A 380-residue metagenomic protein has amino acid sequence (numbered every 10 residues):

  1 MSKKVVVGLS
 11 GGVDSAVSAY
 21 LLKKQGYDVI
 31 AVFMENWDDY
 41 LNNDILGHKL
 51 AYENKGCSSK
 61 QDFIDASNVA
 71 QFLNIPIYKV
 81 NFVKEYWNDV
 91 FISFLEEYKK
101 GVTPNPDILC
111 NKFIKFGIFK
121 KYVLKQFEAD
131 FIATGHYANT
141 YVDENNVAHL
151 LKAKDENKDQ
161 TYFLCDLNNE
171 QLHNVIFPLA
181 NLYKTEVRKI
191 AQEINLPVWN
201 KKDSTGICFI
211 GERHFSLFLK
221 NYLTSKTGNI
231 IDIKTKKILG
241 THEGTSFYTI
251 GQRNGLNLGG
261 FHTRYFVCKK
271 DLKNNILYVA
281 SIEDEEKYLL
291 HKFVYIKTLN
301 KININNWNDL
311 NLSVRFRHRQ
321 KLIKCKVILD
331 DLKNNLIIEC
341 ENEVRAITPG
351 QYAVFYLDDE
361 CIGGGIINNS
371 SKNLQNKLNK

Functional and structural regions predicted by a protein language model:
M1-C165, Q192, V267, K377-N379: ATP-dependent adenylation/nucleotidyltransferase module used to activate substrates
S10, A133-K380: AMP-forming adenylation/ATP pyrophosphatase catalytic core
